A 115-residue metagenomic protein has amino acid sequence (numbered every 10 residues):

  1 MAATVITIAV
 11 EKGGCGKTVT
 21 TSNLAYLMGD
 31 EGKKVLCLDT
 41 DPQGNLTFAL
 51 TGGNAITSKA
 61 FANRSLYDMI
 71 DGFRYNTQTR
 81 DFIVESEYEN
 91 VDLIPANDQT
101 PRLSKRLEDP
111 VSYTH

Functional and structural regions predicted by a protein language model:
M1-Y113: P-loop NTP-binding core
